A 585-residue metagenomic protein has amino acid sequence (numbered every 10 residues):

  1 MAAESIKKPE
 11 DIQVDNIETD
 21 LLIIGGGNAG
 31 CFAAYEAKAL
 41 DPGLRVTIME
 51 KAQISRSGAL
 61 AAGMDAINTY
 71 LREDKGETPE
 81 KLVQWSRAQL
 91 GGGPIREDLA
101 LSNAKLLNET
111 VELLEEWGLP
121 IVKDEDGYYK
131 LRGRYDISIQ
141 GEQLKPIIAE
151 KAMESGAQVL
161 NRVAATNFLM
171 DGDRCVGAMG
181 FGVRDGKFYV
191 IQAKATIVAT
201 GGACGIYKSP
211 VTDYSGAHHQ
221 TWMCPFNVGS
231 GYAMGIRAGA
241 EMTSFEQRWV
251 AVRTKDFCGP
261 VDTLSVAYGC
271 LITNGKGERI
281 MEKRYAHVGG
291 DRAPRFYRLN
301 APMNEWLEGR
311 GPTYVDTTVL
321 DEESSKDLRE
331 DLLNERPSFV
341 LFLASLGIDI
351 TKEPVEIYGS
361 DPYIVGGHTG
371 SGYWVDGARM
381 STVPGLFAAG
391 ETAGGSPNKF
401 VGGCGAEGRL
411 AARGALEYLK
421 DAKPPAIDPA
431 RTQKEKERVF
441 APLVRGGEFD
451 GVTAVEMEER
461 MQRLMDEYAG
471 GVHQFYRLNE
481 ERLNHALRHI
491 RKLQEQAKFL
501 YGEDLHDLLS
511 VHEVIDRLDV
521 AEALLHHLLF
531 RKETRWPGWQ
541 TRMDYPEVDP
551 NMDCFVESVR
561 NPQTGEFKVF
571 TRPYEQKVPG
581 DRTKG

Functional and structural regions predicted by a protein language model:
A2-D20, E36, Q53-G58, A62 (+8 more regions): Glycine- and aromatic-enriched mobile tails/lids
L21-I48: N-terminal Rossmann-like FAD-binding beta1-loop-alpha1 element of flavoenzymes
A52-E77, Q84, D262-L264: Conserved N-terminal glycine-rich FAD pyrophosphate-binding loop of Rossmann-like flavoproteins
R56, T110-A195, A199, G205-P210 (+3 more regions): Conserved redox-cofactor binding core of oxidoreductases
I67-N103: Glycine-rich active-site loop/strand segments that organize a redox cofactor
N167-C175, M179-R184, V190, I350-A393: FAD-site-proximal beta/loop scaffold in flavoenzymes
V198-G259, V401-G414: Glycine-rich loop(s) and the adjacent beta-strand/alpha-helix scaffold that form part
M234, A240-E356, G405, G414-Y418: An anion/pyrophosphate-binding glycine-rich loop and adjacent beta-alpha core in soluble alpha-beta enzymes
